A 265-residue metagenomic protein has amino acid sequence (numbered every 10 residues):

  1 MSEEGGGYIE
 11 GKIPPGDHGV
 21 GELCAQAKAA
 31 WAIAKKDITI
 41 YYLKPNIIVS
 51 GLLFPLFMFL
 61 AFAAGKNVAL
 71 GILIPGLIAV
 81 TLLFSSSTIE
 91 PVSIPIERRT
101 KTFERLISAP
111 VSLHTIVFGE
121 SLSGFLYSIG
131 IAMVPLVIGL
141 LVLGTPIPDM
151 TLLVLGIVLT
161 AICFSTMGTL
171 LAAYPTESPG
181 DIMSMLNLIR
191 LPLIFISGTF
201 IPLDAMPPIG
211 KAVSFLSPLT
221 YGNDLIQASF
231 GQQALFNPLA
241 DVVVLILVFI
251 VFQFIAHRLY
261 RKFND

Functional and structural regions predicted by a protein language model:
S2-F54: Aromatic- and glycine-rich beta-strand/loop motifs that create alpha-glucan
S2-P15, L141, F230-Q233, V242-D265: Junction motif at the cytosolic side of a transmembrane helix
E3, A25-I33, T199-A234, P238-A240: Short hydrophobic, aromatic-rich alpha-helical segments embedded in or entering the lipid bilayer of multi-pass
D17-V20, L43, P75-G76, L83-T88 (+4 more regions): Short alpha-helical transmembrane interface motifs in multi-pass membrane proteins
I40-S86, I189-L193, L247-I250: Hydrophobic alpha-helical transmembrane segments of multi-pass membrane transport/permease proteins
A64, Y174-L216: Transmembrane helix segments
G71-I138, L171, L188, I194: Hydrophobic alpha-helical transmembrane segments of multi-pass membrane transport proteins
L113-H114, F118-L186, A234-I246, I250-H257: Alpha-helical transmembrane segments and their short interhelical loops
